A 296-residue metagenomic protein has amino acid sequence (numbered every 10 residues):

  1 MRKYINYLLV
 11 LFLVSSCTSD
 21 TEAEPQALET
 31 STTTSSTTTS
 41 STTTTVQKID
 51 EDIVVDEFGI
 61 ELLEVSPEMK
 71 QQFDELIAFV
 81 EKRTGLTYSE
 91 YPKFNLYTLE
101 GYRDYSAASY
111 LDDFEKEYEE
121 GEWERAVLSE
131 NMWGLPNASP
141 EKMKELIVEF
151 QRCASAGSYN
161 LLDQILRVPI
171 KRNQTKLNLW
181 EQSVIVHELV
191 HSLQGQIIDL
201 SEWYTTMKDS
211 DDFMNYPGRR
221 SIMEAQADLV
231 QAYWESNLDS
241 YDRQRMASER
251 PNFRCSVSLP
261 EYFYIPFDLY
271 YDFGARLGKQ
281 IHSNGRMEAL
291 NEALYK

Functional and structural regions predicted by a protein language model:
L13-S16: C-terminal motif of bacterial Sec signal peptides marking the signal peptidase cleavage site
T18-D20: Bacterial signal peptide processing site
A27-V46: Extracellular mucin-like PTS domains
L76, Q196-E249: Post-HExxH zinc-binding segment in Zn-dependent metallohydrolases
Y102-E124, E141-L166: Catalytic zinc-binding patch centered on the HExxH motif and its immediate surroundings that defines zinc-dependent
C153, L166-V186, G218: Short pre-active-site segment immediately N-terminal to the catalytic Zn-binding motif
V184, E188-Q196: Catalytic glutamate of the conserved HExxH
S258-K296: Pan-zinc metallopeptidase signature
